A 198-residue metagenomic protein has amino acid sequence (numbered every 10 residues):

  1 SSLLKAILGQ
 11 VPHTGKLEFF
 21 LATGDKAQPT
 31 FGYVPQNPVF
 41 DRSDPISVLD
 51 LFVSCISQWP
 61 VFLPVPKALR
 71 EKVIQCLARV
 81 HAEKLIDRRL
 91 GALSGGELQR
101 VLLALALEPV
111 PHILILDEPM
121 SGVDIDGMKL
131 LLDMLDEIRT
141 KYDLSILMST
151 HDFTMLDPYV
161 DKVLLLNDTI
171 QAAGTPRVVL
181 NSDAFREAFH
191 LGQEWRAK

Functional and structural regions predicted by a protein language model:
P12-F31: Conserved ABC transporter NBD signature motif
K67-L85: Conserved ABC ATPase "signature" region
R89-L93, E97: Conserved ABC ATPase signature
V110: Conserved catalytic motifs of ABC-family nucleotide-binding domains
L114-E118: Catalytic Walker B motif of ABC-type/P-loop ATPase nucleotide-binding domains
T150-H151: H-loop/switch region of ABC-family ATPase nucleotide-binding domains
K162-T175: H-loop (His-switch) and adjacent beta-strand-loop-beta switch element of ABC-type ATPase nucleotide-binding domains
